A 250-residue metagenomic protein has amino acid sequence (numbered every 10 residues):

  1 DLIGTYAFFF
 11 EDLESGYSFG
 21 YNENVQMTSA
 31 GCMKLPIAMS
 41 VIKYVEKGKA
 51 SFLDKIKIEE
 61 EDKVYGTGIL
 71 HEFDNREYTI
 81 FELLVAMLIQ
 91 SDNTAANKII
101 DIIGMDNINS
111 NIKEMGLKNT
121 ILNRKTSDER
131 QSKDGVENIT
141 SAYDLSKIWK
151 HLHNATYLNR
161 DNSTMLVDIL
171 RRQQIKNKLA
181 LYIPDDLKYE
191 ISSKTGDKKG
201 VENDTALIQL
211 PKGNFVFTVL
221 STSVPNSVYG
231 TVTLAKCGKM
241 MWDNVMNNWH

Functional and structural regions predicted by a protein language model:
D1-E23, D54, I208-Q209: A short, well-structured edge-of-sheet supersecondary motif
L2, M39-K49, E60, L88-S91 (+7 more regions): Sec/Tat-exported extracytoplasmic proteins
T5, N97-N154: Mid-domain, small-residue-enriched loop/turn segments at the edges of structured enzyme/sensor domains
E11-L13, E60-E61, L88-S91, I102 (+3 more regions): Active-site-proximal beta-strand/loop segments in catalytic clefts of secreted hydrolases
G16, M27-I56, M87, F217: Active-site SXXK
K47-E72: Short, glycine/proline-biased beta-turn/loop segments that scaffold the active-site neighborhood
K63-K98, M105, N138: Conserved catalytic neighborhood of penicillin-recognizing serine enzymes
I102, I148-K178, D186-E190, T195 (+1 more regions): Structured C-terminal helix/loop/strand segments within mature extracytoplasmic catalytic/sensor domains
